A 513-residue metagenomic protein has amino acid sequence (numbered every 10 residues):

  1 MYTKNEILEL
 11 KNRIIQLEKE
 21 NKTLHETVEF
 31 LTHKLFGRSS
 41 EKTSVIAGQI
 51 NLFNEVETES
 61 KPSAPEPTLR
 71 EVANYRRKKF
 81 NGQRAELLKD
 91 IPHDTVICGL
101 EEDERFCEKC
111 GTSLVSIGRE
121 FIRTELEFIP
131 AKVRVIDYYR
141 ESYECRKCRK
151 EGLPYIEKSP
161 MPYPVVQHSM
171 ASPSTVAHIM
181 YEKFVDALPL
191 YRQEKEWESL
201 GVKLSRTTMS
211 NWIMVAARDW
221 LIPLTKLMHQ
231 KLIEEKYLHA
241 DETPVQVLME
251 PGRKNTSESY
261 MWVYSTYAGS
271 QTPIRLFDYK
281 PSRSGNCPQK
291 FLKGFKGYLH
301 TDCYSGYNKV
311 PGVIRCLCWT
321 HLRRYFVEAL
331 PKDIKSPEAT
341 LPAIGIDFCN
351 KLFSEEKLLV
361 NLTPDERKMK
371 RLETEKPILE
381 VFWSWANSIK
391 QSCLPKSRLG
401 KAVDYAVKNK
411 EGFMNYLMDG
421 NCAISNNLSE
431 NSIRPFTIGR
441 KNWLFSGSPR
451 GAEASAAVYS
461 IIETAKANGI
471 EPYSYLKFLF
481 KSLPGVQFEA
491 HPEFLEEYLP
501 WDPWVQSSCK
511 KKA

Functional and structural regions predicted by a protein language model:
M1-M170, S210, H239-A240, T301 (+3 more regions): Short, flexible loop/hinge motifs at secondary-structure junctions
E104-R105, S142-E144, R149-A513: Catalytic center-proximal scaffold of phosphoryl-transfer enzymes
